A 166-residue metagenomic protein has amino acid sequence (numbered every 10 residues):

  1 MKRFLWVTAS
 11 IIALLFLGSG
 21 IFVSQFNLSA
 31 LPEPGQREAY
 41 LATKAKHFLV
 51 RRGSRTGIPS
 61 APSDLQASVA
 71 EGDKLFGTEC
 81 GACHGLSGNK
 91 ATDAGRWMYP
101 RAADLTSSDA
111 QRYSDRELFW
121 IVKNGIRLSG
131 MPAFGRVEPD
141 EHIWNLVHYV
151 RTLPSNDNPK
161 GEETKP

Functional and structural regions predicted by a protein language model:
K2-A70, G135-V150, P166: Periplasmic c-type cytochrome electron-transfer domains
F4, F26-E33, D73-C80, P100-S107: Short, mixed-charge, low-aromatic patches
I11, L75, E79, G125 (+1 more regions): Alpha-helix boundary/capping residues
Q66-N89, L118-W120, P166: Sequence/structural segment immediately N-terminal to covalent heme-attachment motifs in c-type and related
A91-D93: Short Cys/His-rich "knuckle" micro-motifs
W97-L153: Extracytoplasmic electron-transfer domains, predominantly the class I c-type cytochrome c fold
P159-P166: Extracytoplasmic/periplasmic copper-protein system
